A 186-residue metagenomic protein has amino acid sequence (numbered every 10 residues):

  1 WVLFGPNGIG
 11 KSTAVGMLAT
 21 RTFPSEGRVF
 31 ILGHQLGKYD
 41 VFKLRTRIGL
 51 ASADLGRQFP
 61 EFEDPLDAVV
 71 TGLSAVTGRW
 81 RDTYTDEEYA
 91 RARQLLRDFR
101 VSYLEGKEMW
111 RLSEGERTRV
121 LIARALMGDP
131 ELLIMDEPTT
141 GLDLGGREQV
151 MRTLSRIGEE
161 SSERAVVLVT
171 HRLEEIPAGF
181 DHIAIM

Functional and structural regions predicted by a protein language model:
A19: Helix-to-loop junction immediately C-terminal to a conserved catalytic motif
G27-G37, L44: Conserved ABC transporter NBD signature motif
L55-R111: ABC-family P-loop ATPase nucleotide-binding domains
D129: Conserved catalytic motifs of ABC-family nucleotide-binding domains
L133-D136: Catalytic Walker B motif of ABC-type/P-loop ATPase nucleotide-binding domains
E148-E160: Helical segment within the ABC ATPase nucleotide-binding domain
T170-H171: H-loop/switch region of ABC-family ATPase nucleotide-binding domains
